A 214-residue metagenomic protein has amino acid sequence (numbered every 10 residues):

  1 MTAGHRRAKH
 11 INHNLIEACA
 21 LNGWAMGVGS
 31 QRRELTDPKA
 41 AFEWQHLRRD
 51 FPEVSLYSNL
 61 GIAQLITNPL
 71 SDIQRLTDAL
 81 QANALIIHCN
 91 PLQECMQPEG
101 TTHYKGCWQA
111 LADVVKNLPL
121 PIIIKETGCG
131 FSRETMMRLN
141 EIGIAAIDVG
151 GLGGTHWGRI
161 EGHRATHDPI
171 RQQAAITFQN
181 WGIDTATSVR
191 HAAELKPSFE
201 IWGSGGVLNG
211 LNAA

Functional and structural regions predicted by a protein language model:
M1-M137: Active-site entrance/lid segments in N-terminal catalytic domains of soluble metabolic enzymes
G4, G23, G27-G29, G61 (+10 more regions): Residue-identity detector for glycine
E34-T36, I160, N212-A213: Residue-level recognition of conserved structural "scaffold" positions that shape functional pockets and channels
T67-L76, C129-V149, S188-P197, I201-G203 (+1 more regions): Catalytic cores of alpha/beta
A82-Q109, T135-A192: Glycine/Thr-rich beta-alpha phosphate-binding loop at enzyme active sites
